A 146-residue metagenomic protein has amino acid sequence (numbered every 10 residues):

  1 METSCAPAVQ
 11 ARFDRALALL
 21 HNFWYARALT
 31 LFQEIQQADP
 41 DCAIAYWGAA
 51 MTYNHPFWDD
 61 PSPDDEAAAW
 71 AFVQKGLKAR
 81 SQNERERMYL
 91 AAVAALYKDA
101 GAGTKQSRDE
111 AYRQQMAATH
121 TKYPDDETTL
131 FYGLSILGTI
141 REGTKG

Functional and structural regions predicted by a protein language model:
M1-Y123, F131-G146: Short coil/linker segments at helix-helix boundaries
